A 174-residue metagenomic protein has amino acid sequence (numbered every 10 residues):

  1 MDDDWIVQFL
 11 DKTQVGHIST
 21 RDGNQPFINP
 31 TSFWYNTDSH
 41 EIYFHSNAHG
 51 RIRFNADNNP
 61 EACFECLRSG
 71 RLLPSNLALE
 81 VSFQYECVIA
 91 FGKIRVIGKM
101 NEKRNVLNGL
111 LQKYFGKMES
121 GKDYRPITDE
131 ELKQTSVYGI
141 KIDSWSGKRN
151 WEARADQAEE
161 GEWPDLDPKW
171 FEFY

Functional and structural regions predicted by a protein language model:
M1-H17: Short, basic/aromatic recognition patches
D11-T13, I28-P30, T37-S39, D57-E61 (+3 more regions): Short connector loops at helix/strand junctions that flank enzyme active sites, especially segments positioning acidic
T13-A48, F64, A78-E80: Short beta-strand segments
H17-D22, I52, I94-K99, G121-T128: Short helix-to-loop capping/linker segments positioned immediately adjacent to catalytic or ligand/cofactor-binding
F33, A90-I94, Y138, I142: A structural signal for short, well-ordered beta-strand segments
I42-H45, F64, V88-A90, Y138-G139 (+1 more regions): Short hydrophobic-aromatic micro-motifs
A48-V106: Short, structured beta-strand-loop surface elements
G98-Y174: C-terminal edge-of-domain segments
